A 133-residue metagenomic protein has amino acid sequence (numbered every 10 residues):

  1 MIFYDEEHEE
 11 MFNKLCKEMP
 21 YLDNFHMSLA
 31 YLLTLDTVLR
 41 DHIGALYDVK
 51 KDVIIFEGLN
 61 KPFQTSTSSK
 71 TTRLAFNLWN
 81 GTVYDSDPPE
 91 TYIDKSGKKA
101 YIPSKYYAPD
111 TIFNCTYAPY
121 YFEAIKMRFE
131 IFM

Functional and structural regions predicted by a protein language model:
M1-F76, N80-M133: Extended, charge-biased low-complexity segments that typically form long amphipathic alpha-helices/coiled-coils
